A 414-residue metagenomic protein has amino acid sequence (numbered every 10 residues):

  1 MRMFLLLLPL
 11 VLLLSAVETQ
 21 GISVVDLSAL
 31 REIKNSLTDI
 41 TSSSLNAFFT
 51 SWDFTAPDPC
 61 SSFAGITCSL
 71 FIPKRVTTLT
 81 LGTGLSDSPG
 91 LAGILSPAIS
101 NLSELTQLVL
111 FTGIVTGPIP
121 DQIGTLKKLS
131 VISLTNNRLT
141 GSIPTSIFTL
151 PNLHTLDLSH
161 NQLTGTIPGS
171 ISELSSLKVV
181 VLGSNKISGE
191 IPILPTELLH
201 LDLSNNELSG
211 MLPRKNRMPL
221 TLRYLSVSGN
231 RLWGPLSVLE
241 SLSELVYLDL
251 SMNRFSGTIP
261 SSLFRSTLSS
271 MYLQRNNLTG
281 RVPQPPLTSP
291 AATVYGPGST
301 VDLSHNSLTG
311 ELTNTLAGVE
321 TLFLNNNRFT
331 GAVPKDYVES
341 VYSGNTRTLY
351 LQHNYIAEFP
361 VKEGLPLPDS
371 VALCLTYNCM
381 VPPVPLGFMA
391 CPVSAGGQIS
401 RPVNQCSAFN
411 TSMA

Functional and structural regions predicted by a protein language model:
R2-G65: Surface-exposed cap/linker segments adjacent to membranes
L30, L79, R223, L242-Y247 (+4 more regions): Membrane-proximal ectodomain caps of single-pass cell-surface receptors
T38-I94, V384-F388, V403, N410-T411: LRR flanking "cap" motifs
A92-S100, I119-D121, T140-T145, T164-G169 (+9 more regions): The feature encodes a structural signal of leucine-rich repeats
P97-K215: A generic tandem-repeat structural signature
N101, T125, T135, T149 (+10 more regions): C-terminal capping segment of individual leucine-rich repeats
G113, L134-N137, L158-N161, L182-N185 (+8 more regions): Consensus "Asn ladder" position of solenoid repeat domains
